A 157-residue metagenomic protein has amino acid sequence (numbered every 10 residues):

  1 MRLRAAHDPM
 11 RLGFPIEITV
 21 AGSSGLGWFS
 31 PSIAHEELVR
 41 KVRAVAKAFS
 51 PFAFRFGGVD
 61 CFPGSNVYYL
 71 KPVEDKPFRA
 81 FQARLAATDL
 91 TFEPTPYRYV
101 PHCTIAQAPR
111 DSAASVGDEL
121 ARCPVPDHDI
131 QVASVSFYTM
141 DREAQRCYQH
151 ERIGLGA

Functional and structural regions predicted by a protein language model:
M1-A53, C61, D75-Q131, R146-A157: Basic, often amphipathic N-terminal segments
D60-Y68: Short, basic/glycine-rich phosphate-binding loops at helix/coil junctions that contact nucleotide phosphates
K71: Conserved donor-binding loop and adjoining core beta-sheet/short helix segment in diverse acyl/aminoacyl transferases
A133-Q145: Glycine-rich beta-strand-turn "strand-cap" elements at beta-sheet edges
